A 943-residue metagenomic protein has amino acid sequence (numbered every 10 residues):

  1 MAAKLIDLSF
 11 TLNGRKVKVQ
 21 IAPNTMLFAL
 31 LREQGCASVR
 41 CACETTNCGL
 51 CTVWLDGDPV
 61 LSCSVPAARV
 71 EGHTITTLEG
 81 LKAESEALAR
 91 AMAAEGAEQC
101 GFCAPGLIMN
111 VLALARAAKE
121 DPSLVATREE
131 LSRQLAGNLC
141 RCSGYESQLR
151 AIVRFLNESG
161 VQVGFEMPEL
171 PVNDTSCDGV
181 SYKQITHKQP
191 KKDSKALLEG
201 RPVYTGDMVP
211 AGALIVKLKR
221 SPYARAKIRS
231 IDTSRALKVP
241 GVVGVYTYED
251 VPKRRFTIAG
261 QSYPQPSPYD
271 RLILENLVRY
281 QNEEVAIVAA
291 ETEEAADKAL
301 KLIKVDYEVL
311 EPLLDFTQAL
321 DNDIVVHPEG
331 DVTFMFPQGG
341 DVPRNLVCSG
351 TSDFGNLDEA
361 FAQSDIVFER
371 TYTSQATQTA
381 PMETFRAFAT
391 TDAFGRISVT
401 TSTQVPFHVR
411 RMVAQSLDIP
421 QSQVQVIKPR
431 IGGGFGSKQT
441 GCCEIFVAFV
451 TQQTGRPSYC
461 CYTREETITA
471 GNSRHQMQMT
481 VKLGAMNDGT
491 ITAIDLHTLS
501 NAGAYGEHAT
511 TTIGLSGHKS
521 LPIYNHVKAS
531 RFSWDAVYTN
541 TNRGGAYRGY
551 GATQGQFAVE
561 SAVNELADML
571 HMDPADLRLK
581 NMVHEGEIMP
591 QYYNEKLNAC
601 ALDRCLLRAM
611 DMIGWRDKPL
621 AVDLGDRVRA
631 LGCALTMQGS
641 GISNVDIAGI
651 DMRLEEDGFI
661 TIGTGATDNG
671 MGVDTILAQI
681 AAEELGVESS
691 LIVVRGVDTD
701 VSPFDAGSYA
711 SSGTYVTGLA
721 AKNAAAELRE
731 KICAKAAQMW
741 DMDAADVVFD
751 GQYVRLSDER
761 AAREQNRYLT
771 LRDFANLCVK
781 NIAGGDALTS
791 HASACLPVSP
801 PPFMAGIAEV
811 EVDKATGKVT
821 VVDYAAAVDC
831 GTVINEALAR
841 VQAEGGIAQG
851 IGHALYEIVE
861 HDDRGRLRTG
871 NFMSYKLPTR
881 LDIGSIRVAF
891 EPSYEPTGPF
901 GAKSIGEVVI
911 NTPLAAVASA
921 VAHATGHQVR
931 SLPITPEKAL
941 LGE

Functional and structural regions predicted by a protein language model:
M1-C177: Signature of N-terminal electron-transfer/Fe-S-associated modules in redox systems
A2-I6, R15, Q134-T205, R604-A609 (+9 more regions): Intrinsic disorder at enzyme termini
V53, A196, P202, R386-T391 (+9 more regions): Short beta-strand elements
G96, H187, D193-E199, Y263-P264 (+4 more regions): Glycine-rich loop/linker segments at domain edges
R150, Y248-E249, D418-Q423, Q452-S458 (+2 more regions): C-terminal catalytic domains of large/alpha subunits in multi-subunit enzymes
L156-G339, Q453: Flexible, low-hydrophobicity surface segments
E284, A290-T292, R456-G503, L719-V748 (+1 more regions): Phosphate/diphosphate-binding loops
V326-L417, M582-F659, A792, R868-A889: Helix-loop-helix junctions that connect adjacent transmembrane helices in secondary transporters/permeases, recognized
